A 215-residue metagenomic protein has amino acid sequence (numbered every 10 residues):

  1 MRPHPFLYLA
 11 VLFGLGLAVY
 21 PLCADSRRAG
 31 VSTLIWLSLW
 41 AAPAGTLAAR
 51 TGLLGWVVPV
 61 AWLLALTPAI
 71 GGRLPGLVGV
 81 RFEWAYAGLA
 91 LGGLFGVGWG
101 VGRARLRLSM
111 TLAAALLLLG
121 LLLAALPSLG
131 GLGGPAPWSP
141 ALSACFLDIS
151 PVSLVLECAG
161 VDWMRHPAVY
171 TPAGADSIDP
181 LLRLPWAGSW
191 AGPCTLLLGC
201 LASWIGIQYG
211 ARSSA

Functional and structural regions predicted by a protein language model:
R2-V19, W56-T67, G199: Alpha-helical transmembrane segments
H4-L7, S26-A41, V80-G92, M110-G120 (+2 more regions): Alpha-helical transmembrane segments of polytopic membrane proteins
L9-L17, V169-R212: Alpha-helical transmembrane segments of multi-pass membrane transporters/translocases
A18-R27, T67-G79, R103, A125-A136: Juxtamembrane "helix-exit" motif on the non-cytosolic side of transmembrane helices
L37-G55, L94-R103: Canonical alpha-helical transmembrane segments
V60-L106: Secretory targeting signals
G93-A136: A structural motif at transmembrane helix-loop-helix junctions in multipass membrane proteins
L126-P193: Terminal transmembrane helical anchor/hairpin motif
